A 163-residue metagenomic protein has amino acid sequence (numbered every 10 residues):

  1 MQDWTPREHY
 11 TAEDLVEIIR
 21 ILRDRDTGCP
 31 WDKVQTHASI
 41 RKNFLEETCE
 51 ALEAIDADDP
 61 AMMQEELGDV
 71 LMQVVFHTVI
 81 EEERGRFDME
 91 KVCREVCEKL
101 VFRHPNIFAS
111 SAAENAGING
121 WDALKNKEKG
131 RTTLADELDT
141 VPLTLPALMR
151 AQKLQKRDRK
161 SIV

Functional and structural regions predicted by a protein language model:
M1-E66, M72-V163: Flexible "arm" and connector segments at domain edges
